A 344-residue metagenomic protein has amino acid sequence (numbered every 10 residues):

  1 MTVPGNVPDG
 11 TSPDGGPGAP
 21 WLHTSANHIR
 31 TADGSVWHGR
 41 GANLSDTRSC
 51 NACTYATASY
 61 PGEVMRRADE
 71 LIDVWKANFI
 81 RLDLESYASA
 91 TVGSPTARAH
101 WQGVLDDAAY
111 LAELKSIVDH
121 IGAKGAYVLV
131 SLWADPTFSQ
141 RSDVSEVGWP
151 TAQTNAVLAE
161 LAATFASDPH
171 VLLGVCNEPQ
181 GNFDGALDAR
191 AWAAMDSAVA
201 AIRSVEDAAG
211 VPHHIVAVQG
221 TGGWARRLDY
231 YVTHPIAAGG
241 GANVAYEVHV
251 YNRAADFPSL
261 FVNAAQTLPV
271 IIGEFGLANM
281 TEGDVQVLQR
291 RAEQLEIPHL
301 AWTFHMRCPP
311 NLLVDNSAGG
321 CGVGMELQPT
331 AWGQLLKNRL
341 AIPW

Functional and structural regions predicted by a protein language model:
V7-F79, V92-H100, L335, R339-W344: N-terminal carbohydrate-binding accessory modules
W21, C53-A56, Y60-P61, S142-L172 (+1 more regions): Extracellular glycoside hydrolase catalytic/binding regions
S35, R40, T54, R67 (+5 more regions): Localized chelating/binding microdomains that coordinate divalent metal ions or stabilize phosphate-bearing
N43, L84-S86, L132-A134, N177 (+1 more regions): A mature extracytoplasmic/lumenal domain signature
T47-S49, E85-S89, I215, G223-W224: Short active-site-proximal "capping" loops at secondary-structure junctions
A58-T137, T151-A156, T164, D196-G210 (+2 more regions): Aromatic-lined substrate-binding rim segments of carbohydrate-active enzymes
